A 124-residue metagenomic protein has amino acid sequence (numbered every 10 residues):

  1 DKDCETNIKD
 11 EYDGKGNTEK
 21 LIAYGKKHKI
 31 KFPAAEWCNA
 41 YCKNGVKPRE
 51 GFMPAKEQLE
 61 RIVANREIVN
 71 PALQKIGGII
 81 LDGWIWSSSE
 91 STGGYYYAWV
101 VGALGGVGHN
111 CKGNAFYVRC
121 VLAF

Functional and structural regions predicted by a protein language model:
D1-F52, K56-E57, R61-N65, F124: Short aromatic-cysteine micro-motif
K31, Y41, K56-F124: C-terminal, surface-exposed recognition/capping segments
